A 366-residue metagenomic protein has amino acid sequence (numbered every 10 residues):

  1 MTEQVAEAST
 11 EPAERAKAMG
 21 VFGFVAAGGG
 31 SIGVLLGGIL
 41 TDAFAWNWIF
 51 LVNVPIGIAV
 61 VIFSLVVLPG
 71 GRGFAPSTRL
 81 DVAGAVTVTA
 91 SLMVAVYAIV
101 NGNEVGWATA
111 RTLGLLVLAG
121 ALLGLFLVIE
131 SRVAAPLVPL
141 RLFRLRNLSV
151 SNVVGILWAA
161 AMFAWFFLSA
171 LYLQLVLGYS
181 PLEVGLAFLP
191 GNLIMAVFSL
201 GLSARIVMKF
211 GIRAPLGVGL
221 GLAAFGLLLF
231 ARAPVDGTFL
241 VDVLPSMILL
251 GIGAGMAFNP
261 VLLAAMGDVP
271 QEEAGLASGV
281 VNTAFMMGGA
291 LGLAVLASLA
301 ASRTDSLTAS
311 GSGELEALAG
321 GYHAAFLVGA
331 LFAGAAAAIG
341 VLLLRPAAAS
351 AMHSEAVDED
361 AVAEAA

Functional and structural regions predicted by a protein language model:
M1-G84, A110, Q271, T283: Helix-loop-helix hairpins in multi-pass membrane proteins, especially solute transporters
A13, V61-T89, S131-R146, S203 (+3 more regions): Flexible interhelical linker loops that connect adjacent transmembrane helices in multi-pass membrane transporters
G20-G30, V34, G84, V88 (+5 more regions): Structural signature of transmembrane alpha-helices in multi-pass secondary transporters
G23-F24, G29-I32, L36-G38, D42 (+1 more regions): Small-residue-rich alpha-helical segments with characteristic i,i+4
D42-V54, V100-T112, S180, A301-L331: A membrane-interface helix-boundary motif in multi-pass transporters
V54-G73, T89-N101, L118-V133, A336-P346: C-terminal membrane-cytosol helix-exit motif in multi-pass small-molecule transporters
A83, A108-L115, A121-L122, S131-L262 (+3 more regions): Transmembrane core module of solute transporters
L343-A366: Intrinsic disorder in cytosolic terminal tails and internal cytosolic loops of multi-pass membrane transporters
